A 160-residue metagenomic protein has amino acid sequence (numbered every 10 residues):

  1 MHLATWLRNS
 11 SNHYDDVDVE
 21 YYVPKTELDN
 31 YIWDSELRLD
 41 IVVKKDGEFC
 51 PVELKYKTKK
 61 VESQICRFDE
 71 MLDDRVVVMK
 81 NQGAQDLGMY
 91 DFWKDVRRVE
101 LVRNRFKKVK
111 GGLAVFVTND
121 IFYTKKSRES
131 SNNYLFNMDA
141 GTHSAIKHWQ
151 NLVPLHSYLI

Functional and structural regions predicted by a protein language model:
M1-A4: A short, highly charged nucleic-acid-interacting micro-segment common to nuclease and nuclease-linked defense proteins
R8-D34, D40-V42: A short acidic/basic microdomain associated with nuclease active sites
S10, K44, V102-F106: Alpha-helix C-cap/termination motif
Y14, G47-E48, K108-G111: A general structural motif
D18, C50, G112-V115: A structural signal for isolated positions on well-ordered beta-strands in alpha/beta enzyme cores
D34, L39-K60: Active-site beta-strand-loop-beta-strand hairpin of nuclease catalytic cores that positions key catalytic residues
Y56-T124: Catalytic cores of nucleic-acid endonucleases
V117-I160: Non-catalytic C-terminal interaction segments of nucleic acid-processing enzymes
